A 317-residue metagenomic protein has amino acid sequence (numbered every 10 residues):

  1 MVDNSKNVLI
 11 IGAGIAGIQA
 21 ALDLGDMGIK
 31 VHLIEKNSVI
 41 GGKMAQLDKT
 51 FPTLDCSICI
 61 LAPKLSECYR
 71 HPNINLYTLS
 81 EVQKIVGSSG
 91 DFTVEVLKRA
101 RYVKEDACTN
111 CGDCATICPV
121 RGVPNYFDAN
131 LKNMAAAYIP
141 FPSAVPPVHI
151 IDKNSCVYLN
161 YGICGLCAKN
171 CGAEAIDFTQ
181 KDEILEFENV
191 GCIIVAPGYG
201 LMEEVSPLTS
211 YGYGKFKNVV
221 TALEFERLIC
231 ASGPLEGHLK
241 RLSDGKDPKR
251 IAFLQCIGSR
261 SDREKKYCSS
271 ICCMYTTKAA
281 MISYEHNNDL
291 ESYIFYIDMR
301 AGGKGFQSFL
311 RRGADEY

Functional and structural regions predicted by a protein language model:
M1-K6, H238-K240: A short, basic/flexible loop-to-alpha-helix module at the beginning of a structural domain
M1-V2, I150, D244-G245: Short, flexible hinge/linker loops that cap or flank conserved catalytic cores
D3-N7, E188-G191, K246-I251: A short, charged/proline- and glycine-enriched loop that marks the coil->beta-strand transition at the N-terminal
K6-R70, T109, D113, V123-I151 (+1 more regions): Beta1-alpha1 glycine-rich phosphate/pyrophosphate-binding loop at the start of Rossmann-like nucleotide-binding domains
Q19, K104-E105, I117, P197 (+4 more regions): Short helix/loop capping segments that flank catalytic or ligand/cofactor-binding pockets
A20-G28, E183, L228-P248: Short amphipathic alpha-helices and their capping/turn segments at secondary-structure boundaries
N37-P63, Y77-A107, P119-S155, L159-K169 (+1 more regions): Non-heme iron-sulfur electron-transfer modules
G200-S232, I271-I282: Glycine-rich loop(s) and the adjacent beta-strand/alpha-helix scaffold that form part
